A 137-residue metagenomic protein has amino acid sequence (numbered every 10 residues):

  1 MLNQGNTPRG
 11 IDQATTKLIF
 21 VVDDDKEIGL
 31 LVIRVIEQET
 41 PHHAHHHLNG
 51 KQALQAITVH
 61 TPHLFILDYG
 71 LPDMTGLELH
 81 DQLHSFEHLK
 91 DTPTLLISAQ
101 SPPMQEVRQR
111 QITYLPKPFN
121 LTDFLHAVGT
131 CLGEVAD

Functional and structural regions predicted by a protein language model:
M1-F20, N120-D137: Non-catalytic signal-transmission and effector/linker regions of two-component phosphorelay proteins
K26-H45: Two-component/phosphorelay signaling modules centered on CheY-like receiver
H46-L64: Acidic, metal-coordinating helix/loop segments flanking the phosphotransfer/catalytic sites of two-component signaling
N49, T75-E78: Acidic catalytic/metal-coordinating carboxylates
D68: Active-site residues of response regulator receiver
P72: The feature encodes the CheY-like receiver
E78, Q100-P116, T122, H126: Alpha4 helix (beta4-alpha4-beta5 surface) of REC/receiver domains from two-component response regulators
L95-I97: Hydrophobic/aromatic residues positioned on beta-strands within the core alpha/beta folds
